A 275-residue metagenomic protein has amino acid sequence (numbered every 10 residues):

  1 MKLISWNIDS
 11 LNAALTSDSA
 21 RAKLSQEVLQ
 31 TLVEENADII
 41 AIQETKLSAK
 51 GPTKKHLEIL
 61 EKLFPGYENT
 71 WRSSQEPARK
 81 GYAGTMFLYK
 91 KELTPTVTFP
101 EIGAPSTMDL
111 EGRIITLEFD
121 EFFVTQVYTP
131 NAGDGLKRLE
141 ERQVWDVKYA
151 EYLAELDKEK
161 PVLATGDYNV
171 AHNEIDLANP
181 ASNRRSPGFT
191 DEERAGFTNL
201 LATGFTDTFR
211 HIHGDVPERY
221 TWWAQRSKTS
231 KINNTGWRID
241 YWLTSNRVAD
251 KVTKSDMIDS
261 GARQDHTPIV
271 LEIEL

Functional and structural regions predicted by a protein language model:
M1-A14, E118-G133, T165: Active-site-proximal beta-strand elements of phosphoester/diester hydrolases
M1-E61, W71, P77-Y82: N-terminal, active-site-proximal structural segment of metallo-dependent hydrolase catalytic domains
W6-N7, T31-G51, V124, Y152-E174 (+4 more regions): Active-site beta-strand/loop signature of hydrolases that rely on acidic residues for catalysis
L15, E101-T107, T129-D146, A181-S186: Surface-exposed cleft-lining segments at the edges of enzyme active sites
K46-A132: Structured beta-strand-rich core segments of catalytic domains in phosphoester-bond hydrolases
E61-K62, V147-N233, I239: Metal-dependent phosphoesterases centered on the DNase I-like endonuclease/exonuclease/phosphatase
R79-V97, S227-D250: Conserved beta strand-loop-helix elements of the APE1-like EEP
Y89-K91, L117-D120, S245-N246, Q264 (+1 more regions): Active-site beta-strand termini and strand-to-loop segments that position acidic
